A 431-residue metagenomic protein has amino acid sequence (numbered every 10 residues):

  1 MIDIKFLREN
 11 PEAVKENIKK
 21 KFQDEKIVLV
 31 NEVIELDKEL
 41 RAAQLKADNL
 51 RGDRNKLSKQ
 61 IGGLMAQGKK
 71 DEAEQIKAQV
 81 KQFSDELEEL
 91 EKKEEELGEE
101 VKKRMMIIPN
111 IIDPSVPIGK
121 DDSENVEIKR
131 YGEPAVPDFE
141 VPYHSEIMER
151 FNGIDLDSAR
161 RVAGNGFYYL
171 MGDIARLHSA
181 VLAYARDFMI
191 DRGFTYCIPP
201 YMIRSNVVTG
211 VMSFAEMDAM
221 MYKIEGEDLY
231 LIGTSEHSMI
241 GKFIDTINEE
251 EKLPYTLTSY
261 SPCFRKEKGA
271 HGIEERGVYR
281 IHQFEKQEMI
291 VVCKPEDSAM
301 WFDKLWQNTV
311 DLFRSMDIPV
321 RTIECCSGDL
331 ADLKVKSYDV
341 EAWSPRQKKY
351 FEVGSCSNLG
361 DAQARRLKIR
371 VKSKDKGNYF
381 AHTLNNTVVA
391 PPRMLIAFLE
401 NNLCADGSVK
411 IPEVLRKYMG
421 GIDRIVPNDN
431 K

Functional and structural regions predicted by a protein language model:
M1-P134, E149, G153: N-terminal alpha-helical targeting/anchoring segments
I27, R130-K431: TRNA-recognition modules of translation machinery and tRNA-sensing kinases, especially anticodon-binding
